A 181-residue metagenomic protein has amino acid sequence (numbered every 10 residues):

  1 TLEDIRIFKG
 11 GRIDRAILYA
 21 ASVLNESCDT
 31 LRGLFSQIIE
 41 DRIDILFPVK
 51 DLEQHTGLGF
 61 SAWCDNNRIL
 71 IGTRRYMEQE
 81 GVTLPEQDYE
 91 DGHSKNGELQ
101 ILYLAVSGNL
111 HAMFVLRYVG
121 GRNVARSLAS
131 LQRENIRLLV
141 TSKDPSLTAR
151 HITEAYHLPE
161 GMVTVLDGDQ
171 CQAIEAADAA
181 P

Functional and structural regions predicted by a protein language model:
D4-I5, M113: Residue-level detector of high-confidence beta-strand sites
R6-T56, E78-G81, E86-D91, T148: ATP-binding catalytic core of ATPases
H55-L58, E98: Short acidic/glycine-enriched loop/turn segments that link adjacent beta-strands
C64-N66, H111-P181: Conserved ATP-binding TGD loop and adjacent catalytic N/P-domain core of P-type ATPases
N96-Y103, I136-R137: Helix-loop-beta junctions that constitute the ligand-sensing/allosteric loops of cytosolic regulatory sensor domains
G108: Flexible loop/N-cap segments at domain edges
